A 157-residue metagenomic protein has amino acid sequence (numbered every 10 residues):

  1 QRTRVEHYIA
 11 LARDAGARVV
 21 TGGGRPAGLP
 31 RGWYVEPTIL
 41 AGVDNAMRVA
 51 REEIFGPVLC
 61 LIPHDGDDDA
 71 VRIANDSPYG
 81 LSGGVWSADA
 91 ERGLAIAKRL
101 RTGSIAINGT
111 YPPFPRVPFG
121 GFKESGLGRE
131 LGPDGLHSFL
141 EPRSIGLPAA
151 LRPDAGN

Functional and structural regions predicted by a protein language model:
Q1-R4: Structural signature of PLP-dependent enzymes
V19-G22, I107-G109: General beta-strand structural signal in soluble alpha/beta enzymes
A27, Y34-N157: Conserved C-terminal structural/oligomerization subdomain of aldehyde/semialdehyde dehydrogenase
